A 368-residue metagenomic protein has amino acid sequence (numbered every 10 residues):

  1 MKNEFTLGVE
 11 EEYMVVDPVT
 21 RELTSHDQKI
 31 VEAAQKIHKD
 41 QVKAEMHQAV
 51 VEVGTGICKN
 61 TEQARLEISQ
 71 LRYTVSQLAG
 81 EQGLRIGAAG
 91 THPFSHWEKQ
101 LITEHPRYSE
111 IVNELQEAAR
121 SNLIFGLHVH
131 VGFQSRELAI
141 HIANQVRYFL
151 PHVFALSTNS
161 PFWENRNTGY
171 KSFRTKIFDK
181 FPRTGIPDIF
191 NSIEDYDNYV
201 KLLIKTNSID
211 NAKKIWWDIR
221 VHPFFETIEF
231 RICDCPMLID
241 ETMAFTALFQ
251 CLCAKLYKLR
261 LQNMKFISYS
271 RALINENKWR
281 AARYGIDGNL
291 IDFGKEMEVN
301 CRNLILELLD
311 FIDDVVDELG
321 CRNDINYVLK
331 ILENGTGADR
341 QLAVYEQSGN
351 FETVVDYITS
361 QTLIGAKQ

Functional and structural regions predicted by a protein language model:
M1-Q82, I111, F178-Q368: C-terminal accessory/tail domains of diverse enzymes
P18, L84, A89-F94, L127 (+3 more regions): An acidic- and aromatic-residue-enriched active-site/binding cleft used to recognize and process polar
S76-G90, F154-N159: Acidic/histidine-enriched active-site and ligand-binding environments that engage anionic O-linkages
G83-Q100, E164-T168: Short, glycine/charge-rich beta-strand/loop segments that flank catalytic centers and engage negatively charged groups
W97-S109, G169-T184, N277-K278: Short, low-order "capping/linker" segments at domain edges
H105-G126: Acidic, His- and aromatic-enriched active-site or binding-groove loops in soluble protein domains that engage sugars
R120-V146: Internal, well-ordered domain-core segments that constitute the primary functional module of diverse proteins
S135, A143-F190: An exposed, glycine/acidic-rich loop-and-rim segment of catalytic or binding clefts
